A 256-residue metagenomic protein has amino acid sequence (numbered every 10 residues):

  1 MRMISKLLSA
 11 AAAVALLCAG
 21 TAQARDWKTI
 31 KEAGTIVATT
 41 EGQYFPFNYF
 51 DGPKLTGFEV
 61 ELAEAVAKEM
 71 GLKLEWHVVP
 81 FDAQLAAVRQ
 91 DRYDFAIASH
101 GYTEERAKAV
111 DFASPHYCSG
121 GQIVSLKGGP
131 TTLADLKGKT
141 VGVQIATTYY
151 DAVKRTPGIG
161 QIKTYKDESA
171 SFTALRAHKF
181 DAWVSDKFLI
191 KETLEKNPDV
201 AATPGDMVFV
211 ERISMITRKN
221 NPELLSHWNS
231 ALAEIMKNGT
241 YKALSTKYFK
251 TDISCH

Functional and structural regions predicted by a protein language model:
R25-S99, N238: Extracytoplasmic small-molecule ligand-binding "clamshell" domains of the periplasmic binding protein/Venus flytrap
D26, T148-K166, P198-M207, L232-H256: Ligand-binding clefts/hinges and TM-proximal coupling segments of bilobed small-molecule sensing domains
V37-F45, L55-K68, S119-D167, A182 (+1 more regions): Bilobed "Venus flytrap"/periplasmic-binding protein-like clamshell domains and structurally analogous long
V60-E69, K139-T140, I145-T148, S214-T251: Extended ligand-binding regions for polar small-molecule ligands
E64, K68, K73-D135, A201-A202 (+1 more regions): Acidic, polar ligand-binding/catalytic clefts
W76-A86, G128, T147-T148, K163-T173 (+3 more regions): Short helix-initiation/N-cap motifs at beta->coil->alpha
S99-K108, A152-R155, D181-F209: A ligand-binding cleft/hinge motif common to bilobed small-molecule-binding domains
Y117-Q122, K191-A233, T251-H256: Periplasmic-binding protein-like
